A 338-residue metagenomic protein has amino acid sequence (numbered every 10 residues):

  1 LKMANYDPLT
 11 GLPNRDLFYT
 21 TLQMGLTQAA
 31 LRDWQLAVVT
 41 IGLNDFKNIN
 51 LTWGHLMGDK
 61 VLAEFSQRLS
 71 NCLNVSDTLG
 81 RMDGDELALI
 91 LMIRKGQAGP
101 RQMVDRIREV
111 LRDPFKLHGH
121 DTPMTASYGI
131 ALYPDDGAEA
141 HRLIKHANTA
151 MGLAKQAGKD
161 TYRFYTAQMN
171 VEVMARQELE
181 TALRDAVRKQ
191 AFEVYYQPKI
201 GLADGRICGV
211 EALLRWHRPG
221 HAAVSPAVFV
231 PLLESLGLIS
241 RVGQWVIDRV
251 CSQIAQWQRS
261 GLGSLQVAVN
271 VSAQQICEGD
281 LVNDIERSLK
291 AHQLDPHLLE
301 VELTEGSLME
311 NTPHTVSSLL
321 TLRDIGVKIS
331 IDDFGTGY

Functional and structural regions predicted by a protein language model:
L1-N5, L9-A37, N44-N74, G80-L89 (+6 more regions): Conserved long alpha-helical elements within nucleotide-processing catalytic cores of c-di-GMP signaling and class III
T21, A175-L232, N270, I331: Active-site core of bacterial EAL-family cyclic-dinucleotide phosphodiesterase domains
Q28, N71-S76, E109-D121, L153 (+2 more regions): Short catalytic/binding micro-motifs of nucleotide second-messenger systems
K47, G84, N283-Y338: The catalytic core of metal-dependent phosphodiesterases that act on cyclic dinucleotides
L51, I90-K95, R112, Y133-P134 (+3 more regions): Residue-level recognition of strand-loop junctions within catalytic nucleotide-signaling folds
L79, R106, V110, K116 (+9 more regions): Cyclic nucleotide signaling catalytic output domains
G80-M82, A98, L111-S127, K155 (+3 more regions): Catalytic core regions of nucleotide second-messenger enzymes
G220, R241, W245-V271, N283 (+2 more regions): Helix C-cap/alpha-to-beta connector motif
